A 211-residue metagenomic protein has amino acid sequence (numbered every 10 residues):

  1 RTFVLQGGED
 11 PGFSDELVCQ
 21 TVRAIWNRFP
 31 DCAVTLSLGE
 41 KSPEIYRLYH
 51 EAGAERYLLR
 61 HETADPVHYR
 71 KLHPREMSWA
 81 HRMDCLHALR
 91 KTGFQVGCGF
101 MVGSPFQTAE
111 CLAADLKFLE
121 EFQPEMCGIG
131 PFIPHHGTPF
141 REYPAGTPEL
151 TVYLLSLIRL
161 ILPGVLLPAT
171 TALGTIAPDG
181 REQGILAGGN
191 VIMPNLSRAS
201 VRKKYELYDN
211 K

Functional and structural regions predicted by a protein language model:
R1-E16, T21-L86, Q95-V102, E125-G128: Core AdoMet radical
L5, L59, L89, L119 (+2 more regions): Conserved, mostly hydrophobic/aromatic
D10-G12, K41, C85-E110, G128-G146 (+1 more regions): Conserved strand-turn element in the central/C-terminal portion of the radical SAM core barrel that lines
D15-V18, R47-Y49, Y69-H73, A109-L112 (+3 more regions): Short secondary-structure transition/capping segments
L17-I25, I45, H81-L86, C111-L119 (+3 more regions): A general structural detector for well-ordered alpha-helical segments in enzyme core domains, enriched
S42-E51, P105-E120, G174-A187: Catalytic cores of alpha/beta
E120-K211: Auxiliary Fe-S-binding modules of radical SAM enzymes
